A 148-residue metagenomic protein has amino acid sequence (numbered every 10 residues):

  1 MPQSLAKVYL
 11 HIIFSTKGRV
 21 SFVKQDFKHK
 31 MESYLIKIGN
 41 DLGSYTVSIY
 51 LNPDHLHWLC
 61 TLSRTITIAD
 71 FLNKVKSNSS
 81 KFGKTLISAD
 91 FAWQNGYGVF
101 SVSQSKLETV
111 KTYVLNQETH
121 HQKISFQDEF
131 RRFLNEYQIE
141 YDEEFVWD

Functional and structural regions predicted by a protein language model:
M1-D148: Basic nucleic-acid-binding interfaces
